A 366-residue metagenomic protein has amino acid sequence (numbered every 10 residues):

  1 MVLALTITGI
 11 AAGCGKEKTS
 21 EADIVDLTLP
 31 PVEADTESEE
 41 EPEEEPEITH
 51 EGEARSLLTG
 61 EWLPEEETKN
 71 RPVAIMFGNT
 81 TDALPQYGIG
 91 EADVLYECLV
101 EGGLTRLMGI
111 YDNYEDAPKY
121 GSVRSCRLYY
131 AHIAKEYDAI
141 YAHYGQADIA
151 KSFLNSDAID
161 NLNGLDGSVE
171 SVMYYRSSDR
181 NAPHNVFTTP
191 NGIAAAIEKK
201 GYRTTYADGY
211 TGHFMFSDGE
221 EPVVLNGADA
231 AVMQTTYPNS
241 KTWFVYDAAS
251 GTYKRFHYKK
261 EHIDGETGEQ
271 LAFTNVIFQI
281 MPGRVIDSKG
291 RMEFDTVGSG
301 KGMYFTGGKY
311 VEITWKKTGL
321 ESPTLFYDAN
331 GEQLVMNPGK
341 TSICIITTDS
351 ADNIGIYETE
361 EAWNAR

Functional and structural regions predicted by a protein language model:
M1-A4: Sec-dependent N-terminal signal peptides
I10-G13: C-terminal motif of bacterial Sec signal peptides marking the signal peptidase cleavage site
G15-E17: Bacterial signal peptide processing site
E21-D35, E41-Y96, E101-R366: A surface/extracellular/periplasmic glyco- and lipid-processing/surface-interacting theme
